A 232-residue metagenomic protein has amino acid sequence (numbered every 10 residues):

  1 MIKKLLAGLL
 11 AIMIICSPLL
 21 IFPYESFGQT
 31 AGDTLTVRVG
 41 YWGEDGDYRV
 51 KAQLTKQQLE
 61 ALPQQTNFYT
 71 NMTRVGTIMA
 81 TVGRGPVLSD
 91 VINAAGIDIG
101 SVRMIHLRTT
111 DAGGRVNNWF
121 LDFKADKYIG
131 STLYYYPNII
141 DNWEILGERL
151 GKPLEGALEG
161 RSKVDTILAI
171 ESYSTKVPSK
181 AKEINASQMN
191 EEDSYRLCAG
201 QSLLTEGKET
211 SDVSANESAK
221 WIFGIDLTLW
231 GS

Functional and structural regions predicted by a protein language model:
M1-K4: Positively charged n-region of N-terminal signal peptides that target proteins for export
L10-P18: Hydrophobic core
L19-P23: Juxtamembrane cytosolic interface motif at the C-terminal end of transmembrane helices
Y24-S232: N-terminal intrinsically disordered, low-complexity segments enriched in P/E/S/T
